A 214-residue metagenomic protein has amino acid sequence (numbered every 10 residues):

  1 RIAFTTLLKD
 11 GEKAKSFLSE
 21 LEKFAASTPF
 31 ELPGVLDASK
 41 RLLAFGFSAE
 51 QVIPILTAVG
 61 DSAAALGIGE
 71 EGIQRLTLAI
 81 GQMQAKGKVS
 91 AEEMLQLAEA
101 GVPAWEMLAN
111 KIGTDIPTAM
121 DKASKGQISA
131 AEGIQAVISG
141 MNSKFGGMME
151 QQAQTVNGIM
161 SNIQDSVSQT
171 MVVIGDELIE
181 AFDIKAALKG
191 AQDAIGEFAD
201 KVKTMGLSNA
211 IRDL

Functional and structural regions predicted by a protein language model:
R1-E106, N110-D121, Q135, S139 (+3 more regions): Alpha-helical, low-charge segments enriched in small hydrophobic residues
M107-L214: Amphipathic/coiled-coil alpha-helical interface segments used for membrane interaction or oligomeric assembly
